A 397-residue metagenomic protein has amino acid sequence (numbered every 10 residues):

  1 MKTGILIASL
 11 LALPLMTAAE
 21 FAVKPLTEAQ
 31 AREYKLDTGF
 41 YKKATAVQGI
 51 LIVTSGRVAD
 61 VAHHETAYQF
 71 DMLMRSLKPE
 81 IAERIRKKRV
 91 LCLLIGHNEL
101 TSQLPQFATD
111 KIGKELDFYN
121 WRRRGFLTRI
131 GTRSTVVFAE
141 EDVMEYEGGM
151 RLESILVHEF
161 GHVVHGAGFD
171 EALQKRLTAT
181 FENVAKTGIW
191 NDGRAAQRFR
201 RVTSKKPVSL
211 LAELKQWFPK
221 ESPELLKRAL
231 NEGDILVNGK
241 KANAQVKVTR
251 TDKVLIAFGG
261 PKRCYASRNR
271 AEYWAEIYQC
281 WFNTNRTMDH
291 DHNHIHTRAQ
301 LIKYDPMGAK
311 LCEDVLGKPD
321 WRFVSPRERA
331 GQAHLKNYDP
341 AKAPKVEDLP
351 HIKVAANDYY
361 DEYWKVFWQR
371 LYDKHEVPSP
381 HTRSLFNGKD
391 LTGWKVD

Functional and structural regions predicted by a protein language model:
M1-G4: Positively charged n-region of N-terminal signal peptides that target proteins for export
S9-A18: Hydrophobic h-region of N-terminal signal peptides that target proteins for export in Gram-negative bacteria
T17-F21, A31: Boundary at the C-terminal end of the N-terminal hydrophobic targeting segment
D37-F40, V47-L51, S55-D192, K253 (+2 more regions): Acidic/His-rich structured neighborhood in mature extracellular/periplasmic domains
G166-F199, K253, F258-R286: Post-HExxH zinc-binding segment in Zn-dependent metallohydrolases
A196-V254: A basic, amphipathic helix-loop patch mediating RNA/tRNA/ribosome contacts
E276-E376: Pan-zinc metallopeptidase signature
D373-D397: Carbohydrate-interacting regions of secretory-pathway proteins
